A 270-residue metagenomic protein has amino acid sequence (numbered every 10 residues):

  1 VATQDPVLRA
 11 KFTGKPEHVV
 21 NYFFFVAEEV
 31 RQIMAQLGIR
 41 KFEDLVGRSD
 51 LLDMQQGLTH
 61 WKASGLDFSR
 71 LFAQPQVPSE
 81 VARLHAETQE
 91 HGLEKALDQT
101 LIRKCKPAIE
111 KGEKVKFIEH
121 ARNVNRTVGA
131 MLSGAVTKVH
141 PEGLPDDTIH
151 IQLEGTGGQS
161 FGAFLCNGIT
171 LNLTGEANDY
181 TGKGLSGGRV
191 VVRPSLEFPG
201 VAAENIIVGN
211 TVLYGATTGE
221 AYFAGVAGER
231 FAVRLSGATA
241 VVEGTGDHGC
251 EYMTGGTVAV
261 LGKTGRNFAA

Functional and structural regions predicted by a protein language model:
D5-L37, V46-S49, R70-A270: Long, distal/terminal scaffolding or interaction modules with repetitive or compositionally biased sequence
K41: Conserved, mostly hydrophobic/aromatic
R48-H60: Short glycine/threonine-rich loop-to-helix capping motif typified by GTGT followed within a few residues by an Asp-Pro
